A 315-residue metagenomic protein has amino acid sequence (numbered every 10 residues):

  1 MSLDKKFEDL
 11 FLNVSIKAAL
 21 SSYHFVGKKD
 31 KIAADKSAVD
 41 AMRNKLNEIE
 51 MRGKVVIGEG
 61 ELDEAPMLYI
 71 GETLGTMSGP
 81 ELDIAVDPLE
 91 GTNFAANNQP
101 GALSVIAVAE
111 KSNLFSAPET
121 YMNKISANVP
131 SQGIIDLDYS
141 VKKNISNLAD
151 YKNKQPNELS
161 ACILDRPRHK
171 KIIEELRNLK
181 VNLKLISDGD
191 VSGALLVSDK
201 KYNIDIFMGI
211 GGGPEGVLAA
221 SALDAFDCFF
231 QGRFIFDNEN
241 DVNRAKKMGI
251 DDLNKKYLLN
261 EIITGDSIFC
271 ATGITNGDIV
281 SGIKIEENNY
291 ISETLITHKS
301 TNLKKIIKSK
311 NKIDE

Functional and structural regions predicted by a protein language model:
M1-A85, S146, D150-K152, R177 (+4 more regions): N-terminal subdomain of lithium-sensitive/metallo-dependent phosphomonoesterases centered on the IMPase/IPPase/PAP
F7, L196-E315: Oxyanion/phosphate-interacting regions
V55-E59, I84-V86, A95-N97, S116-A117 (+4 more regions): General beta-strand structural signal in soluble alpha/beta enzymes
M67-Y69, N97-Q99, A117-T120, I172-R177 (+3 more regions): Short acidic, glycine/serine/threonine-rich loops at helix termini
G79-E90, F94-F115: DPxDG-like acidic metal-binding loop motif
V105, E110-L185, G277-K284, N288-D314: Acidic beta-strand-loop-alpha-helix segment within the catalytic core of divalent metal-dependent phosphate-processing
L176-L183, V191, L195-V197, I204: Glycine-rich ThDP/TPP pyrophosphate-binding loop and its adjacent helix/strand module within ThDP-dependent enzymes
